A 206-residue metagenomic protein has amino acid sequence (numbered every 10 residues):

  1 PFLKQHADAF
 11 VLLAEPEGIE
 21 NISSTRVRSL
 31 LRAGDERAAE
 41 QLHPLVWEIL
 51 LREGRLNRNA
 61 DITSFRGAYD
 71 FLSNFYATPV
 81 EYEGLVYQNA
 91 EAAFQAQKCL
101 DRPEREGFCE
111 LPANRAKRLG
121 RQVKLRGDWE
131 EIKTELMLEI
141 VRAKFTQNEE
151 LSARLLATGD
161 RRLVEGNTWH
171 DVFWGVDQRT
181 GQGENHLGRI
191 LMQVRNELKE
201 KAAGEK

Functional and structural regions predicted by a protein language model:
P1-N59: Classical nucleotidyltransferase
R58-K206: Charged, low-complexity intrinsically disordered segments
